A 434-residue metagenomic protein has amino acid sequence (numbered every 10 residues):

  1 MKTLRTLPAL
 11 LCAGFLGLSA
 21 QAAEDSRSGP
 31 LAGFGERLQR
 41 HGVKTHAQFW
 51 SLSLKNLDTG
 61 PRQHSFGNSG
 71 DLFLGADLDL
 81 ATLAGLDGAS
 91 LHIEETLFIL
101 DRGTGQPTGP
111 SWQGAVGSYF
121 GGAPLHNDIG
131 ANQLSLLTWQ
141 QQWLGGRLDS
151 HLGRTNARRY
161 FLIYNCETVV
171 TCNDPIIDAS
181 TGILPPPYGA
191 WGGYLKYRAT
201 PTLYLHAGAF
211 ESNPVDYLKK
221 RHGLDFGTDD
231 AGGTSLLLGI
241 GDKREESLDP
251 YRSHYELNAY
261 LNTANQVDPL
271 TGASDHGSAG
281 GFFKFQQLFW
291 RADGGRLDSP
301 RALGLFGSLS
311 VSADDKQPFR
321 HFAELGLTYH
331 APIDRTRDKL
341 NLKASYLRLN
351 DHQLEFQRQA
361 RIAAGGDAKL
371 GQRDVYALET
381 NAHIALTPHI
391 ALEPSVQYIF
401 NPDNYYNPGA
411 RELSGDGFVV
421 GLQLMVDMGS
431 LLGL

Functional and structural regions predicted by a protein language model:
A23-T45, L78-H92, L144-R147, T202 (+5 more regions): Short loop/turn motifs that connect adjacent beta-strands in outer-membrane beta-barrel proteins
H41, K55, F66-L72, A131-S135 (+6 more regions): Residues that define the transmembrane beta-barrel architecture of outer-membrane proteins
A47, L72-L80, L137-Q141, G193-Y197 (+6 more regions): Residues on the lipid-exposed face of transmembrane beta-strands in outer-membrane beta-barrel proteins
A47-S53, L91-L97, S150-R154, L205-E211 (+8 more regions): Transmembrane beta-barrel strands of outer-membrane/channel proteins
K55-G70, A84-L136, F226-D230, P402-N404: Surface-exposed loop and membrane-interface regions of Gram-negative outer-membrane beta-barrel proteins
Q106-T138, G146-T234, A360-A364: Surface-exposed coil loops of outer-membrane beta-barrel proteins
E245-V267, S274-A364, Y376, T380: Detector for outer-membrane/organellar transmembrane beta-barrel domains, recognizing the amphipathic beta-strand
S414-L434: Outer-membrane beta-barrel "beta-signal"
